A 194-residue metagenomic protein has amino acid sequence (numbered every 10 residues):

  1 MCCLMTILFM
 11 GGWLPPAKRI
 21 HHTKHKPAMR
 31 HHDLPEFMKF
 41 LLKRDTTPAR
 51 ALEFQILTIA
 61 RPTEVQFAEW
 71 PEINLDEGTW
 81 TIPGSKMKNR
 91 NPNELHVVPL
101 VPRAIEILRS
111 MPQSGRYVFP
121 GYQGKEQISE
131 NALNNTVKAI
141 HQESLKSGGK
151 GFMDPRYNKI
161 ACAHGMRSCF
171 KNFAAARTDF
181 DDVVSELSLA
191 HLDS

Functional and structural regions predicted by a protein language model:
C2-A68, D76, E94, E126 (+1 more regions): Basic, Lys/Arg- and aromatic-enriched nucleic-acid-binding interface segment
C3, I7, E186-S194: Substrate-binding beta-hairpin/strand module that engages nucleic acids
R19-I20, A28, G84-N89, I105 (+3 more regions): Catalytic-site neighborhood detector that most strongly recognizes the C-terminal catalytic loop/helix of tyrosine
H31-R44, L75-I140: Basic, alpha-helical nucleic-acid-contacting "clamp/cap" segments
K39-A49, S110-Y117, Y122-K125, N134-L187 (+1 more regions): Short, basic (Lys/Arg/His-rich) helix/loop patches that form interaction surfaces in the mid-to-C-terminal regions
